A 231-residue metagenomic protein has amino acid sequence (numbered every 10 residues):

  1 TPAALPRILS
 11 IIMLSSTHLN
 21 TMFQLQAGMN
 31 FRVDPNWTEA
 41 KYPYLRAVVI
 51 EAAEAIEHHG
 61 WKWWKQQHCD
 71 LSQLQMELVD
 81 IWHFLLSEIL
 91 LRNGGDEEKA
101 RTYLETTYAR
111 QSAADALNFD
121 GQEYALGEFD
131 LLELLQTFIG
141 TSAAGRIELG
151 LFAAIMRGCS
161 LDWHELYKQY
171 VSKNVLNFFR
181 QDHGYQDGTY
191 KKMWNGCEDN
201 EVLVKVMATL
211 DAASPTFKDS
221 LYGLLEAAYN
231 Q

Functional and structural regions predicted by a protein language model:
A4-Q231: Flexible "arm" and connector segments at domain edges
